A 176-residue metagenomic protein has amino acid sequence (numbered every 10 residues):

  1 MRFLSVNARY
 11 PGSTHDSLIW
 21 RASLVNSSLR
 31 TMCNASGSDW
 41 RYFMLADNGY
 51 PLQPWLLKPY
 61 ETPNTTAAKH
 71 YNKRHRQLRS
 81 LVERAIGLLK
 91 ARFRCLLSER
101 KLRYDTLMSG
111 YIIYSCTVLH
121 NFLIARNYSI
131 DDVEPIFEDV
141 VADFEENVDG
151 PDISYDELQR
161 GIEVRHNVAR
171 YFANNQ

Functional and structural regions predicted by a protein language model:
M1-Q176: Short, well-ordered secondary-structure "scaffold" segments embedded in the functional core of diverse domains
